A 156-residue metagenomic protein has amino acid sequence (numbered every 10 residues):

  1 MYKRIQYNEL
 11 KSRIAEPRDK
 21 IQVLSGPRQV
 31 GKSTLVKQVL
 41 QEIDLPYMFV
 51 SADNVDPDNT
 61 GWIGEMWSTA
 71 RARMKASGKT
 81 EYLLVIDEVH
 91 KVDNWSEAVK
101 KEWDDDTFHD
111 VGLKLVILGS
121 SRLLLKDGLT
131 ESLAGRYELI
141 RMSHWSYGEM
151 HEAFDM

Functional and structural regions predicted by a protein language model:
M1-M156: Phosphate-binding site recognition
